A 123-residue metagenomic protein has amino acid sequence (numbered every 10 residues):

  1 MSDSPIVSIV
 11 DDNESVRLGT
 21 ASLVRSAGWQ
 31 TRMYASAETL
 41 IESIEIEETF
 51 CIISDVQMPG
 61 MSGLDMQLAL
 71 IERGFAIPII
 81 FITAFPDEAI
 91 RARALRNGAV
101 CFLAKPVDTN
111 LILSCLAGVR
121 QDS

Functional and structural regions predicted by a protein language model:
E14-R32: Two-component/phosphorelay signaling modules centered on CheY-like receiver
A35-S36, S62-D65: Acidic catalytic/metal-coordinating carboxylates
E47-I53: Active-site beta3 strand of CheY-like receiver
M58: Receiver (REC) domain active-site loop signature in two-component systems and cognate sites in sensor histidine kinases
D65, P86-C101: Alpha4 helix (beta4-alpha4-beta5 surface) of REC/receiver domains from two-component response regulators
A89, V107-A117: C-terminal output helix
